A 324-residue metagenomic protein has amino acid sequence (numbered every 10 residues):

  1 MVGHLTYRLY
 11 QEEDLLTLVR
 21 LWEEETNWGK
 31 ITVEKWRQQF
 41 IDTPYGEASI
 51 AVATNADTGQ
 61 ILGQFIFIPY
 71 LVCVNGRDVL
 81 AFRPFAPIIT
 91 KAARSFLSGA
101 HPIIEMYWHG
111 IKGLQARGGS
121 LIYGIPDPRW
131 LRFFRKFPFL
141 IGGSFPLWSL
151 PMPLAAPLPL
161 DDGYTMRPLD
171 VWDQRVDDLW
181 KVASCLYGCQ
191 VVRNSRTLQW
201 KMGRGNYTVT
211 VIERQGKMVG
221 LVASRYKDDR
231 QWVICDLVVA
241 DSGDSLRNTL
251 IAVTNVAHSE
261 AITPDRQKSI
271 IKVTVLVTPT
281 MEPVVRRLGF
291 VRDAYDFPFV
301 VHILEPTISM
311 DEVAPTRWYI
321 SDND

Functional and structural regions predicted by a protein language model:
V2, A51, P69, S120-T165 (+4 more regions): Active-site/acyl-donor-binding loops of N-acyltransferases
R8-N75, V79, Q115-G119, W130-D236: Amide-forming acyltransferase catalytic core, primarily the GNAT-like/NAT-type and related acyltransferase folds
W28, Y45, T90, R94-S95 (+2 more regions): Glycine-/small-residue-rich active-site loops that bind phosphorylated ligands and cofactors
R77, G99-I104, Q115, Y123-D127: Short capping loops/turns at secondary-structure boundaries
D78-A92, R230-D241: Conserved acetyl-CoA binding element of GNAT-fold acetyltransferases
F85-I88, G124-P126, L198: Long, contiguous hydrophobic alpha-helical segments, chiefly transmembrane helices and signal peptides
A86-G113, G243-H258: Conserved acetyl-CoA-binding loop-helix of GNAT-fold acetyltransferases
I103-M106, G110, P126-W130, R175 (+1 more regions): Internal, well-ordered alpha-helical segments in soluble enzyme and binding-protein domains
